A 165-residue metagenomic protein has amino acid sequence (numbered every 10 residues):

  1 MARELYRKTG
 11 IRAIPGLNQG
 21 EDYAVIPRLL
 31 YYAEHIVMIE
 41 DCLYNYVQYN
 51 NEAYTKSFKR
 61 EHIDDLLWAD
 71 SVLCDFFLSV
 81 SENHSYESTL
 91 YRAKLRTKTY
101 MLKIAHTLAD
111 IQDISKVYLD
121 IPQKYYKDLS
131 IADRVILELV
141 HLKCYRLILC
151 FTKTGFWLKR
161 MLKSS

Functional and structural regions predicted by a protein language model:
M1, K94-T99: Solvent-exposed aromatic/hydrophobic patches embedded in short alpha-helical segments
M1-E61, D65: Conserved nucleotide-sugar donor-binding catalytic segment
G16, S81-E82, K143: Glycine-centered secondary-structure boundary/capping sites
V25, A69, K94: Catalytic-loop motifs flanking and including active-site residues across diverse enzymes
R28-A33, E52-K56, T97-Y100, Y145 (+1 more regions): Short amphipathic alpha-helical patches
D41-N50, K56-H84, T97-Y126: Catalytic core of nucleotide-sugar-dependent glycosyltransferases
S85-R92: Short, charged, amphipathic alpha-helical segments
H106-S165: Membrane-interface aromatic/basic loop that binds lipid-linked glycans or pyrophosphate carriers, typified by
